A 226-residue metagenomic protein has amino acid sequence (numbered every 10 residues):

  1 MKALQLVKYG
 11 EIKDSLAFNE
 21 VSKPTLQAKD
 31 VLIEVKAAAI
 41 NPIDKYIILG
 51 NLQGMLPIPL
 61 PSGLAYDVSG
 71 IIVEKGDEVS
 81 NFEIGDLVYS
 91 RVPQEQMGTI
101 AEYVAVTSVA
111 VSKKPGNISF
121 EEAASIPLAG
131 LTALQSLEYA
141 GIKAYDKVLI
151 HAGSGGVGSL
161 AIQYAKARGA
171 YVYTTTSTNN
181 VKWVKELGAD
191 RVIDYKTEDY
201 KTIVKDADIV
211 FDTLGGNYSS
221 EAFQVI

Functional and structural regions predicted by a protein language model:
L4, V31-L32, L149: Conserved beta-strand elements of the Class I
S22-A39, L52-E95: Glycine-rich beta-strand-centered segment in the early N-terminal region that forms part of a ligand/cofactor-binding
I43-L49: Cytochrome P450 core scaffold surrounding the K-helix E-X-X-R motif and the conserved "meander" helix-loop region
F82-E83, I142, I226: Short, well-ordered loop/turn sites that connect or cap secondary structure elements
G85, A101, Y145, A189 (+1 more regions): Local beta-strand N-terminus motif with an aromatic residue
S90-A152: NAD(P)H dinucleotide-binding glycine-rich loop of Rossmann-like/cofactor-binding domains, especially the beta1-alpha1
A124-D194: Mid-domain Rossmann-like dinucleotide-binding core that forms the NAD(H)/NADP(H) cofactor-binding site
Y173, L187, R191-I226: Glycine-rich cofactor phosphate-binding loops and adjacent beta1-alpha1 units of small-molecule cofactor enzyme domains
